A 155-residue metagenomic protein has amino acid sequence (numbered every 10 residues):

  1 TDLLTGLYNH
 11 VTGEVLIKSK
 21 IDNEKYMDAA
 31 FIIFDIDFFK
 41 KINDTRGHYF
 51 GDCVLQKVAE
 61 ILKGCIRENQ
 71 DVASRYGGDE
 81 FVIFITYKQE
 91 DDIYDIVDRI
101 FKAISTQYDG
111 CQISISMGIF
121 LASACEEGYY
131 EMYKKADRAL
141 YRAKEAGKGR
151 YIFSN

Functional and structural regions predicted by a protein language model:
T1-N9: Amphipathic HAMP/coiled-coil signal-transducing linker helices that couple sensory inputs to cytosolic output domains
Y8-A30, D37-K63, S74-G78, V82-I83 (+3 more regions): Conserved long alpha-helical elements within nucleotide-processing catalytic cores of c-di-GMP signaling and class III
I61-E68, R99-Q107: Generic non-transmembrane alpha-helical segments
E68-N69, D91-D92, Q107, R150-Y151: Inter-domain helical "communication" segments and dimerization helices that couple sensory or membrane-embedded modules
V72-R75, C111: A short pre-motif secondary-structure segment
A73, S116-A146, I152-N155: Cyclic nucleotide signaling catalytic output domains
I83, I113-I115: HATPase_c (GHKL) ATP-binding subdomain of two-component histidine kinases
F84-T86, F120: Short hydrophobic/aromatic beta-strand micro-patches that form the beta-sheet surface supporting nucleotide- or nucleic
